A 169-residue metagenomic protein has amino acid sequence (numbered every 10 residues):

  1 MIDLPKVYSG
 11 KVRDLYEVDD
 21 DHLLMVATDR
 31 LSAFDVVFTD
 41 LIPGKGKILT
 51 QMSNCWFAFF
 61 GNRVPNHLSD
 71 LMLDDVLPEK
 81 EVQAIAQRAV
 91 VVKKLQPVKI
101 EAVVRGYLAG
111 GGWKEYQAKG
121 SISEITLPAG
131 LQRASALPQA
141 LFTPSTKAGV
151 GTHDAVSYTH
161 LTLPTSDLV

Functional and structural regions predicted by a protein language model:
M1-A148: Active-site loop/lid in soluble adenylation, ligation, and acyl-transfer enzymes
G151: Feature captures the catalytic ectodomains and active-site-proximal regions of enzymes that hydrolyze or transfer
A155-S157: Acidic, proline/serine/threonine- and glycine-rich low-complexity intrinsically disordered segments
T159-T165: Conserved small/polar residues in nucleotide/adenosyl-binding loops
